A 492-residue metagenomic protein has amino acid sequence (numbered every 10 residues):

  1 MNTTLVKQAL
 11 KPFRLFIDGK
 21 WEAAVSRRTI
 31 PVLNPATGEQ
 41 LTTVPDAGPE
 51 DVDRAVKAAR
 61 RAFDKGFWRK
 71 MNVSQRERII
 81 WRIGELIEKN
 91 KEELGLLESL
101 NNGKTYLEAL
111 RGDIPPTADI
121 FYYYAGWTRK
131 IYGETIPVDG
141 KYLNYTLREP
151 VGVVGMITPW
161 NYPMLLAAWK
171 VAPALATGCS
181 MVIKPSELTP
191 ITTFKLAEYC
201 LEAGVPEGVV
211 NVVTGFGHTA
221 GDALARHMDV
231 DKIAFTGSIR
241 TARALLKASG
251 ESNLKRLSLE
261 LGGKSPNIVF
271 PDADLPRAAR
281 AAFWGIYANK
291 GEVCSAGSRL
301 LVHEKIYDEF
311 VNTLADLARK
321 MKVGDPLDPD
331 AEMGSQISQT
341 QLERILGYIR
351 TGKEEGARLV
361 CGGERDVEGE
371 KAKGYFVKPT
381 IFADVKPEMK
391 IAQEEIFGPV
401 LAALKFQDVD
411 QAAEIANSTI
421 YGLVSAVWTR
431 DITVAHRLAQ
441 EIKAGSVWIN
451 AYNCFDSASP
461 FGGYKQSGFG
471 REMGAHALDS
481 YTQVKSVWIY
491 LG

Functional and structural regions predicted by a protein language model:
M1-A36, A62, E364: Hydrophobic face of amphipathic alpha-helices that form TPR/SEL1-like repeat modules and related alpha-solenoid
G38, R76, E98, G178 (+8 more regions): Residue-level signal for inorganic ion chemistry
E39-T43, K322, I349, E354 (+1 more regions): Conserved C-terminal structural/oligomerization subdomain of aldehyde/semialdehyde dehydrogenase
Q40-A47, D64-W68, M156, N267-F270 (+5 more regions): Short, well-ordered beta-strand elements within core beta-sheets of diverse protein domains
L41-I131, K141: Glycine-rich loop-to-alpha-helix module at the N-terminal edge of alpha/beta enzyme cores
Y132-R277, F406: Rossmann-like NAD(P) dinucleotide-binding subdomain of oxidoreductase/dehydrogenase enzymes
S180-V182, L359, S446: A short hydrophobic/small-residue beta-strand
K232, R240-K386, I449: ALDH superfamily catalytic-core signature
